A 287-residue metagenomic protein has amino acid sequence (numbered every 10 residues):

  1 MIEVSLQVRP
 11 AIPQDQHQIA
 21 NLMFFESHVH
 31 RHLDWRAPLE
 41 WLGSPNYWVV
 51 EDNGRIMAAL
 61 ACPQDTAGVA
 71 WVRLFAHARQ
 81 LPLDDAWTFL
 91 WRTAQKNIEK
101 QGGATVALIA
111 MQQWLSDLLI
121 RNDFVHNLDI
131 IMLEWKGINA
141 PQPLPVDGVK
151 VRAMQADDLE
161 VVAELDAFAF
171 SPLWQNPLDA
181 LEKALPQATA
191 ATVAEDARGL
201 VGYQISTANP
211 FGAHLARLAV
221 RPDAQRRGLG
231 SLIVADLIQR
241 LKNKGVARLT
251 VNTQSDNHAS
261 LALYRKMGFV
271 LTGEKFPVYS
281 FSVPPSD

Functional and structural regions predicted by a protein language model:
I2-I19, K150-V162: A short beta-loop-alpha structural element at the N-terminal edge of CoA-dependent acyl/N-acetyltransferase catalytic
M23-N53, A61, A169-L200, I205: Active-site rim helix/loop that mediates acceptor-substrate recognition in acyltransferases
F24, D34-R92, Q204-A216, R221: Conserved donor-binding loop and adjoining core beta-sheet/short helix segment in diverse acyl/aminoacyl transferases
T66-G68, A78-D147, K275-F281: Acyl-donor-binding surface of acyltransferase catalytic domains
L83-K96, V220, R226-Q239, A262-K266: Conserved acetyl-CoA-binding loop-helix of GNAT-fold acetyltransferases
V106-I109, L215, L249-T253: Conserved hydrophobic beta-strand within the GNAT/NAT acetyltransferase core sheet that lines the active-site cleft
A110-L128, R227, S231, S255-G273: Conserved active-site alpha-helix within GNAT-family acetyltransferase domains
L181-K244: Glycine/small-residue-rich hydrophobic helix-like segments
